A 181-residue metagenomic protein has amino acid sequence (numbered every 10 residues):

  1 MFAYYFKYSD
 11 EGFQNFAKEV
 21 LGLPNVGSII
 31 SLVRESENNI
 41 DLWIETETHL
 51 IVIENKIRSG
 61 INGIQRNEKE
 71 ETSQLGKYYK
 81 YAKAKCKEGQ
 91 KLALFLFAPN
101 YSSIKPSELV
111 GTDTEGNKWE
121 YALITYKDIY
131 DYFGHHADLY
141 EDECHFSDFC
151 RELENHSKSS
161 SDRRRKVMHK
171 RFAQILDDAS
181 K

Functional and structural regions predicted by a protein language model:
M1-K181: Charged, terminal alpha-helix-loop-beta segments that serve as non-catalytic nucleic-acid engagement and/or assembly
